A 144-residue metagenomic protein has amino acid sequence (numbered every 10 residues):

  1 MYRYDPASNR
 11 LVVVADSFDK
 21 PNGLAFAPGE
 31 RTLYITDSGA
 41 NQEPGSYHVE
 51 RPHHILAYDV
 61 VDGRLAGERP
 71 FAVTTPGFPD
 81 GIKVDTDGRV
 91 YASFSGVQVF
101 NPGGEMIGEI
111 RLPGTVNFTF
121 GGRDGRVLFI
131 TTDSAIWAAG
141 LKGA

Functional and structural regions predicted by a protein language model:
M1-Y2, H54-L56, G96-Q98, A135: A short loop-to-beta-strand structural motif that recurs across blades of beta-propeller domains
Y2-K20, Y58-T75, V99-R111: Blade-edge beta-strand/turn elements of extracellular beta-propeller and related beta-sheet repeat scaffolds
V14-N41, P52-H53, R69-F94, P113-R126: Beta-rich, blade/repeat-based domains predominating in secreted/periplasmic proteins but also intracellular
Q42, Y91, V99, W137: Short glycine-rich, flexible loops that bind phosphorylated cofactors or substrates
E43-I55, I136-G140: Structural motif
V116-A144: Blade-level signature of beta-propeller repeat domains, shared across WD40, Kelch, NHL, RCC1 and BNR/Asp-box propellers
